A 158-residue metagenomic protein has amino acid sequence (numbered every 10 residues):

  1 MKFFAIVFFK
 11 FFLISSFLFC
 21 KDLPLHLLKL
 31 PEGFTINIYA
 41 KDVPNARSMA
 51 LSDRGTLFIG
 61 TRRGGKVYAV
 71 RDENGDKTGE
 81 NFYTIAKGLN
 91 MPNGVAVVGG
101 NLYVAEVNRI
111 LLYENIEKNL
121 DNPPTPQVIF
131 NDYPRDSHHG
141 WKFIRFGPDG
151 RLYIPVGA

Functional and structural regions predicted by a protein language model:
M1-A5: Positively charged n-region of N-terminal signal peptides that target proteins for export
I6-S16: Bacterial N-terminal signal peptides
K21-A158: Beta-propeller domains with acidic blade repeats across secreted/periplasmic ectodomains and cytosolic WD/CNH propellers
